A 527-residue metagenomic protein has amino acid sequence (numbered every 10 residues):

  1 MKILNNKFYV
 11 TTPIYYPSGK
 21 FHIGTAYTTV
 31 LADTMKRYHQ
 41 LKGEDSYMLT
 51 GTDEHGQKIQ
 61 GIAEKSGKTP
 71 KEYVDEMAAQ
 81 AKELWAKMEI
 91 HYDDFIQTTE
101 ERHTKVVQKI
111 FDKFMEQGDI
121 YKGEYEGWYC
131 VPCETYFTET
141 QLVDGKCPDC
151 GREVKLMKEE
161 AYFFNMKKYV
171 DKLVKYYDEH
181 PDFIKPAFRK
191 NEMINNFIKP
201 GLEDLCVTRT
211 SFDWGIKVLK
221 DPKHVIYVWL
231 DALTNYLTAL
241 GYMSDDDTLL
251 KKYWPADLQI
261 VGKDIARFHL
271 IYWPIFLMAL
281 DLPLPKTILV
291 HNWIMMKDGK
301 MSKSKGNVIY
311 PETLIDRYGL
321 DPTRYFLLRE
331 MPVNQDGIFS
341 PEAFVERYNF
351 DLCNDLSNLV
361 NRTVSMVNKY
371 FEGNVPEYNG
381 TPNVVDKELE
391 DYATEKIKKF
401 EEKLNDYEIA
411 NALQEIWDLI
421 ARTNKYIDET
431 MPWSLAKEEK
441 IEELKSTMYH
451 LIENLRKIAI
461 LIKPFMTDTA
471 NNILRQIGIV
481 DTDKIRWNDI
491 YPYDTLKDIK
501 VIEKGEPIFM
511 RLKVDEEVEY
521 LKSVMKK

Functional and structural regions predicted by a protein language model:
M1-K7, G51, K68, G123-W128 (+5 more regions): Basic, alpha-helical terminal appendages of large translation-related enzymes
K2-T50, Q97, R102-V106, L156-K369 (+1 more regions): Structured secondary-structure scaffolds
T52-K58: Short, charge-patterned binding micro-sites
I62-D75: A charged helix-plus-loop insertion that forms the helical arch/lid used to bind and gate nucleic-acid substrates
Y73-Y129: A broadly conserved sequence feature marking short terminus-proximal activation segments in nucleic acid-centric
T138, K155-L156: Short functional micro-motifs and their immediate structural scaffolds
P332-Q335, F339-A343, Y348, T363-K387 (+1 more regions): Long, amphipathic alpha-helical stalk/connector segments used for oligomerization, subunit docking, or mechanical
C353, S357, E390, T394 (+4 more regions): Generic structural concept
